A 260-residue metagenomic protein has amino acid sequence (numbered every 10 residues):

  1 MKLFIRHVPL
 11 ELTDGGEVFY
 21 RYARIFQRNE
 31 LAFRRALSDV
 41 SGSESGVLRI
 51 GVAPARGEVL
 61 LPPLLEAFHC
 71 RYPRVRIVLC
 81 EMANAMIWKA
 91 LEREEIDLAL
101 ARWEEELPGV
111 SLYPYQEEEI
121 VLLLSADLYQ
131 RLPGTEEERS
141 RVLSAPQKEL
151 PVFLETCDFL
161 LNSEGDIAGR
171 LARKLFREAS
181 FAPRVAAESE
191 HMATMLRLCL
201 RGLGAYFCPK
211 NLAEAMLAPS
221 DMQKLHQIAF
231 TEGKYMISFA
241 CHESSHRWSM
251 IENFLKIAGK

Functional and structural regions predicted by a protein language model:
M1-D14: A short LG(V/I)-centered, amphipathic sequence patch enriched for acidic residue(s) preceding the LG motif
G15-Y22, L60, L64, A168-A172 (+1 more regions): Short amphipathic alpha-helical coupling segments at ligand-binding clamshell hinges and other catalytic/signaling
G16, I50, L91-E92, L154 (+2 more regions): Hydrophobic residues within well-ordered alpha-helices
F19-S41: Alpha-helical linker/hinge and terminal dimerization helices associated with HTH transcriptional regulators
S45-P108, S189: Central regulatory/effector-binding core of bacterial HTH transcription factors
R71, M82-T156, L212: Acidic, Gly/Pro-rich loop/turn segments at junctions of secondary structure
P108-P114, E118, A193-S244: Beta-alpha-beta core module
Q130-P133, E138-A179, R247-L255: Secondary-structure junction motif
